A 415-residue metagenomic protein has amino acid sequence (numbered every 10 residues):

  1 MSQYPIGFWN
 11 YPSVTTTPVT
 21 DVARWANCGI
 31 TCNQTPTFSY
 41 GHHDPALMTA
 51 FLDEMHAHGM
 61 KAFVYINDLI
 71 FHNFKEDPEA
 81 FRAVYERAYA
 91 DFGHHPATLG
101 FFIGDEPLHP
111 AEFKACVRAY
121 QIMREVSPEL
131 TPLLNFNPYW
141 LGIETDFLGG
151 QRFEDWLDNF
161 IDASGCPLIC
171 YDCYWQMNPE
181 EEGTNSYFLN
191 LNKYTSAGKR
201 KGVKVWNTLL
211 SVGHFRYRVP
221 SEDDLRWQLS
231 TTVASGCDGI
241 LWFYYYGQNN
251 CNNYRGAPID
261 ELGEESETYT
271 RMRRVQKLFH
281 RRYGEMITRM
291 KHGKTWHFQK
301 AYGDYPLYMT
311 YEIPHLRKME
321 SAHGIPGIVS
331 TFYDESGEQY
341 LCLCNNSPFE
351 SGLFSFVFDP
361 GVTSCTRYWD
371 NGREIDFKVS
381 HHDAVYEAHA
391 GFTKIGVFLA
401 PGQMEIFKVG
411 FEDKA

Functional and structural regions predicted by a protein language model:
M1-A415: Glycan-processing catalytic domains of CAZymes
